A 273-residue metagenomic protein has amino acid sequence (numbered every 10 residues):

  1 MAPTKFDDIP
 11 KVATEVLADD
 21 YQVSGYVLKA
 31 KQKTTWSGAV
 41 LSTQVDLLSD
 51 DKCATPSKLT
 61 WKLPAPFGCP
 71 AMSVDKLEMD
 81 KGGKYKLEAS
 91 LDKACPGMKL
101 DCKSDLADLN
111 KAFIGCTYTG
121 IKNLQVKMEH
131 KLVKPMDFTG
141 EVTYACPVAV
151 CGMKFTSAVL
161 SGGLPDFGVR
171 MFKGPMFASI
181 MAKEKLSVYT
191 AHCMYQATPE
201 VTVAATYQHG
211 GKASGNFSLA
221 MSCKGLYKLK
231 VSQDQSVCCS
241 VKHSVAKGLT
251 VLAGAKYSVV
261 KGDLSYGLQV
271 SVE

Functional and structural regions predicted by a protein language model:
M1-A149, K154-S157, P175, S271-V272: Transmembrane beta-barrel domains of Gram-negative outer membranes and organellar outer membranes
V40, K99, Q125, V150 (+6 more regions): Membrane-spanning beta-strand positions in outer-membrane beta-barrel proteins
L48-P56, K76-Y85, D105-A112, H130-D137 (+5 more regions): Solvent-exposed loop/turn segments connecting transmembrane beta-strands in outer-membrane beta-barrel proteins
L59-L63, L219-M221, C239, H243 (+2 more regions): Outer-membrane beta-barrel "beta-signal"
A89, I114-C116, G140-V142, D166-F167 (+4 more regions): Surface-exposed beta-strand edges and their flanking turn/coil or helix-capping segments
A107, T119, Q196, S232-D234 (+1 more regions): A short, compositionally biased micro-patch
F113, I121, D166, F177 (+5 more regions): Domain-wide signal for the mature, well-folded portions of proteins, strongly enriched in nucleus-encoded organellar
T143-K224: Detector for outer-membrane/organellar transmembrane beta-barrel domains, recognizing the amphipathic beta-strand
